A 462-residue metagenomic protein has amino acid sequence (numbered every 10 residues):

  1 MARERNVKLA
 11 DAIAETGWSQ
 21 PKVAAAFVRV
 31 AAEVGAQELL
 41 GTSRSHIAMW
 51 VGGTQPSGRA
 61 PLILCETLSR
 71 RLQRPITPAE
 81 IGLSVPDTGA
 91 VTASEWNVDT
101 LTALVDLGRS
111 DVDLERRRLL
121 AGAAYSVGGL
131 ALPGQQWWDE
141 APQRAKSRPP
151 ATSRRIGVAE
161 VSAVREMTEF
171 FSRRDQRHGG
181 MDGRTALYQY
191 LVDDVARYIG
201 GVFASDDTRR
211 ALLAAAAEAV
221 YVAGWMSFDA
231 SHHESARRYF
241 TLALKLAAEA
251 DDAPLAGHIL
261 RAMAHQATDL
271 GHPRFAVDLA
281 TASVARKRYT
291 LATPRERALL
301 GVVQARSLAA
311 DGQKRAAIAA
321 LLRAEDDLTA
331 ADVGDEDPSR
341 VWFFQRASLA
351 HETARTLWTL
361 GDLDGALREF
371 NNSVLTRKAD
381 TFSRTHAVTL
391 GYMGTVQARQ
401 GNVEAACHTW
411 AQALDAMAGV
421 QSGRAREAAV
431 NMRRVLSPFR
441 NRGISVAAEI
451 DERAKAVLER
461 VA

Functional and structural regions predicted by a protein language model:
M1-A26, Q37-Q143, D451-E459: Short amphipathic recognition helices of helix-turn-helix/homeodomain-type DNA-binding modules
A24-F27, L40-H46, T185-A186, Y190 (+1 more regions): Short secondary-structure junction/hinge motifs that connect adjacent elements
V30-L40, D332-V341: Short, flexible, glycine-rich and Lys/Arg-enriched loop motifs at helix boundaries that contact anionic partners
G35-E38, T54-Q55, R59, D380-F382 (+2 more regions): Short acidic, glycine/proline-enriched loop segments that cap or flank alpha-helices
R148-A462: Conserved binding/catalytic microenvironments
